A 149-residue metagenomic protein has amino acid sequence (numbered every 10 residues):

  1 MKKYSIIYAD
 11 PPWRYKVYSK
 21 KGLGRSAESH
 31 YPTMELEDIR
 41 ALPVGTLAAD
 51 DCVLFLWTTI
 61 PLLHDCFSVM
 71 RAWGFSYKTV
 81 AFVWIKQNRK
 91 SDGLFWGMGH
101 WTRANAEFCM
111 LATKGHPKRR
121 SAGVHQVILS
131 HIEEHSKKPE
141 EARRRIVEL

Functional and structural regions predicted by a protein language model:
M1-L149: Class I S-adenosyl-L-methionine-dependent methyltransferase catalytic core
